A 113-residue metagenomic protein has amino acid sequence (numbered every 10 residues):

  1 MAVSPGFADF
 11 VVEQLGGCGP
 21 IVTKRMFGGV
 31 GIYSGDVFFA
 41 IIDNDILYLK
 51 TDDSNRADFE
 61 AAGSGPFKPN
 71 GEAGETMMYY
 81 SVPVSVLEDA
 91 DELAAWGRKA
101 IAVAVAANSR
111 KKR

Functional and structural regions predicted by a protein language model:
M1-R113: Charge-dense, helix-prone N-terminal extensions
